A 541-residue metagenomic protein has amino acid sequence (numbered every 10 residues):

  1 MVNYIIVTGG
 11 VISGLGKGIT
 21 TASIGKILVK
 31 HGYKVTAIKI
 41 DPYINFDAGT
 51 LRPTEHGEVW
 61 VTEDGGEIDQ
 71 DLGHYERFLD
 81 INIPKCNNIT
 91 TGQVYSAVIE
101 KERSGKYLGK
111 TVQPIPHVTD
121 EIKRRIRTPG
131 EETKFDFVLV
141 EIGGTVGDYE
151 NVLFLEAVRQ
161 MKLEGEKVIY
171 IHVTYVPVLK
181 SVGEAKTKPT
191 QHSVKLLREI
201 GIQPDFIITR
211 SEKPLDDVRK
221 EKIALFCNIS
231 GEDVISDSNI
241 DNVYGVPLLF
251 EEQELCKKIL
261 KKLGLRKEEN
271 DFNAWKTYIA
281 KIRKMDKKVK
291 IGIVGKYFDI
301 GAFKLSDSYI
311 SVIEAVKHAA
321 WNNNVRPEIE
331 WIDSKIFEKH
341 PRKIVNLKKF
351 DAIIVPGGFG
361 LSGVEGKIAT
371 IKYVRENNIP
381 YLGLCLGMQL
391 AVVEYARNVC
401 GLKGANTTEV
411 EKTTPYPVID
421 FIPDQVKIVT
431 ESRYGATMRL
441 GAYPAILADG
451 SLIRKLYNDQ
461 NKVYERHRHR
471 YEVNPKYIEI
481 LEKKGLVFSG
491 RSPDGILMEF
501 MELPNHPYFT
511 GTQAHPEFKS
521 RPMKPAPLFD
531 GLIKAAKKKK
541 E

Functional and structural regions predicted by a protein language model:
M1-P327, K335-A352, F359-G360, G366-Y373 (+3 more regions): Flexible phosphate-sensing "switch/lid" loops adjacent to ATP/NTP-binding sites across phosphate-transfer
G9, K39, S211, S238 (+12 more regions): Active-site proximal loops enriched in glycine and acidic residues that flank catalytic Cys/His/Asp and coordinate
G18, A22-K26, K30, N346-P444 (+4 more regions): Cysteine-nucleophile active-site neighborhood
T50-P53, K222, A396-V399, P504-N505: Short low-complexity, flexible loop/linker segments enriched in glycine and/or proline with clustered acidic
L108-T119, G357-V364, M438, A442-Y443 (+2 more regions): Short acidic-aromatic active-site loops that bind/stabilize oxyanions
K281-M285, I344-V345, V410, Y434-T437 (+2 more regions): Replace "in large, NTP-powered and nucleic-acid-processing enzymes" with "in large, NTP-powered factors and other
I300-L305, W321-V325, H340-P341, S362-G366 (+8 more regions): Extended hydrophobic-aromatic, low-complexity segments
L440-P444, A448-E541: C-terminal and late-domain segments of enzyme folds
